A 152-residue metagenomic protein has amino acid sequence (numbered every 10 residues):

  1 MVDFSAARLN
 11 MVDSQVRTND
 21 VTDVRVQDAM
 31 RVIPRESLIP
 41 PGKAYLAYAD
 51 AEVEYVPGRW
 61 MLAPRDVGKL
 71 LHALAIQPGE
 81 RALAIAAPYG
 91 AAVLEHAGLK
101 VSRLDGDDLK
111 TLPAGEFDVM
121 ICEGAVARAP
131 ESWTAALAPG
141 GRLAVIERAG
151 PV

Functional and structural regions predicted by a protein language model:
M1-D105: Class I SAM-dependent transferase core
A75-V152: Conserved nucleotide-cofactor-binding alpha/beta core module
